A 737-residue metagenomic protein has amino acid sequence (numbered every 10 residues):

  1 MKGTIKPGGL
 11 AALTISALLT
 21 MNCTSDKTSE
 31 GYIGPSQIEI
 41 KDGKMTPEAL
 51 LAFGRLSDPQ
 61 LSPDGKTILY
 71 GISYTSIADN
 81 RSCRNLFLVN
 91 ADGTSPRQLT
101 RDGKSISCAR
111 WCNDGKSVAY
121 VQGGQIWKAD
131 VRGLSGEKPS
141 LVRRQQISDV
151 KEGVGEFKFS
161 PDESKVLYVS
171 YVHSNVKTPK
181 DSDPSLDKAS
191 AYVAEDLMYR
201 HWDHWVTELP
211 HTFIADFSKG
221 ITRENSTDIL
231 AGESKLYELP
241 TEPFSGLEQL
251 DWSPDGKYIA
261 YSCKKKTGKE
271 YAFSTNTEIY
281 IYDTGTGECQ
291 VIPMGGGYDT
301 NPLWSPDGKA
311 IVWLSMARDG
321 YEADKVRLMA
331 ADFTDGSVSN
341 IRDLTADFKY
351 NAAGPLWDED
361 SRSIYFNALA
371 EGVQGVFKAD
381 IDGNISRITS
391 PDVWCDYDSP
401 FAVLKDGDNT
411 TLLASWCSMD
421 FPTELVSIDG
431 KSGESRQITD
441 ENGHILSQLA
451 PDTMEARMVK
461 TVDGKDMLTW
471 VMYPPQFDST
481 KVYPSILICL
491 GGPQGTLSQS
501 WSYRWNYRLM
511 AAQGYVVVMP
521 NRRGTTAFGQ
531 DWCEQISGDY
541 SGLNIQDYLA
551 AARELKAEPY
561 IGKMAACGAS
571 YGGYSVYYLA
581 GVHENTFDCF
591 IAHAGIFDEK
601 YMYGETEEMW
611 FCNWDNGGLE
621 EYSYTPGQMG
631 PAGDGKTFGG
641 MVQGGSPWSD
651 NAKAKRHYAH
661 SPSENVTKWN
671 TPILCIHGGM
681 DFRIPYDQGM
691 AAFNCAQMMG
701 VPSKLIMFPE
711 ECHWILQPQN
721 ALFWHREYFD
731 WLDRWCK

Functional and structural regions predicted by a protein language model:
S29-I33, C83-R84, Y171-K235, S262-K265 (+6 more regions): Predominantly five- to eight-bladed beta-propeller fold
E48-R84: Beta-strand-rich domains and repeat architectures in extracellular enzymes and scaffolds, especially beta-propellers
F53-I68, G103-A119, K151-V166, Y199-T212 (+8 more regions): Conserved beta-propeller blade repeats
Y74-A78, H173-V176, K266-G268, A317-Y321 (+2 more regions): Short glycine/acidic-enriched loop and turn motifs that connect beta-strands
N90-T94, D130-L134, F217-I221, D283-G287 (+3 more regions): Short loop/turn segments that connect beta-strands within beta-propeller blades
G123-H211: Asp-box/WD-like beta-propeller blade repeats and closely related beta-sheet repeat scaffolds
E441-K563, A569-S570, G604: Cap/lid segment of the alpha/beta-hydrolase catalytic domain
M519-K737: Active-site-proximal cap/loop segments of hydrolase catalytic domains
